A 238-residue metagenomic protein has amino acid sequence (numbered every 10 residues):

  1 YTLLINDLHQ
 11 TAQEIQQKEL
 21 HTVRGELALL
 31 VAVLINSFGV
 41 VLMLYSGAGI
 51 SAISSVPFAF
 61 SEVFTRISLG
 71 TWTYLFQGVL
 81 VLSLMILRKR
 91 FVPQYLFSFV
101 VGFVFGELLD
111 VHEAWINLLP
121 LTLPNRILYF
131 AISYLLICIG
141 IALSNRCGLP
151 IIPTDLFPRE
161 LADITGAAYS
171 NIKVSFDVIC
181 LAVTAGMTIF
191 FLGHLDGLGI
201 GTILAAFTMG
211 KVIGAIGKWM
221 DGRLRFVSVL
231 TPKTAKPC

Functional and structural regions predicted by a protein language model:
Y1-C238: Core subunits and conserved enzymes of cellular information-processing and envelope-translocation systems across
